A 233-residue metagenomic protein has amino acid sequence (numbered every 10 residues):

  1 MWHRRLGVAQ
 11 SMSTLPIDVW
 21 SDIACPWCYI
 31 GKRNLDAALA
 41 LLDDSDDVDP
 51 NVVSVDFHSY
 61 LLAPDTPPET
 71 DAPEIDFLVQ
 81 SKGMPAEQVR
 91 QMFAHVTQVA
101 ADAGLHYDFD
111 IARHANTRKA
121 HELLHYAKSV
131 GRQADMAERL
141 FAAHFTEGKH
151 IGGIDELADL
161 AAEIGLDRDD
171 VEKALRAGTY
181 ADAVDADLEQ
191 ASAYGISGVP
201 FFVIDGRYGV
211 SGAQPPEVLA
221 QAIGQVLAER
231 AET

Functional and structural regions predicted by a protein language model:
T14-W20, A24-D47, V53, F57 (+1 more regions): C-terminal cap of thioredoxin/glutaredoxin-like
R33-H144: Structural alpha/beta surface segment adjacent to cysteine/selenocysteine redox centers across thiol/disulfide enzymes
